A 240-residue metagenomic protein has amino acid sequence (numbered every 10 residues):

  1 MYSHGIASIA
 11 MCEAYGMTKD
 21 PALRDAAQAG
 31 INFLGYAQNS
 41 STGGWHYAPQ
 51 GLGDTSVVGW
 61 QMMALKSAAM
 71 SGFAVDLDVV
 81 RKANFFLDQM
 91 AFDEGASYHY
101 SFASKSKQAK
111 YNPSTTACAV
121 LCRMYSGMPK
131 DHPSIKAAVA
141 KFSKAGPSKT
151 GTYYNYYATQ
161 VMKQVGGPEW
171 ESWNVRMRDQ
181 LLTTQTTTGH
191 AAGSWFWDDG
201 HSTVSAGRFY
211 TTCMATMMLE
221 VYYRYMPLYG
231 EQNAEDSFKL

Functional and structural regions predicted by a protein language model:
M1-N32, Y36-R81, Q89-A137, K144-D179 (+2 more regions): An alpha-helical repeat/solenoid feature that recognizes helix-turn-helix modules
